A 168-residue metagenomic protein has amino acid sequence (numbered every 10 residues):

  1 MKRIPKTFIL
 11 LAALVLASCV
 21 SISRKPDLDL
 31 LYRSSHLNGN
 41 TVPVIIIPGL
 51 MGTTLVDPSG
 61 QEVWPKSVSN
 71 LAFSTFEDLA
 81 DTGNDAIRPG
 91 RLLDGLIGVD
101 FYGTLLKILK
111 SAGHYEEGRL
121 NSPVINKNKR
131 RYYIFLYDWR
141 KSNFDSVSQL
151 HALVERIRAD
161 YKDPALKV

Functional and structural regions predicted by a protein language model:
M1-F8: Bacterial N-terminal signal peptides that target proteins for export
I9-A17: Bacterial N-terminal signal peptides
C19-V168: N-terminal non-catalytic accessory region
